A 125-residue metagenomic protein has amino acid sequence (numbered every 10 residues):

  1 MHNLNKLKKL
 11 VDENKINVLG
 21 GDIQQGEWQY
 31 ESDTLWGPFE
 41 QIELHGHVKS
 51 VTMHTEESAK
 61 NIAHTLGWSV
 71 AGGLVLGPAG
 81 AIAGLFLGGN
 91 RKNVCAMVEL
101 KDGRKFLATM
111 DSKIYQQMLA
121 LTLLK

Functional and structural regions predicted by a protein language model:
M1-T34: Anionic N-terminal interaction surfaces
H2, T52-K125: Acidic, Ser/Thr- and proline-rich intrinsically disordered linker/docking segments of eukaryotic scaffolds
V18-L19, Q24, L35, L44 (+3 more regions): Intrinsically disordered, low-complexity segments enriched in small/polar residues
D22-I23, W28, F39, V48 (+2 more regions): Compositionally biased, intrinsically disordered low-complexity regions
E27-E40, V94-V98: Short polybasic amphipathic segments
Y30-G37, S50-M53, L107: Short hydrophobic/aromatic-rich beta-strand segments that constitute the beta-sheet cores of beta-sandwich/beta-barrel
W36-L44, R104-T109: Short, surface-exposed beta-strand/loop "edge" segments at domain boundaries and coil↔beta transitions
F39-A59: Phosphoinositide-dependent membrane-docking surfaces
